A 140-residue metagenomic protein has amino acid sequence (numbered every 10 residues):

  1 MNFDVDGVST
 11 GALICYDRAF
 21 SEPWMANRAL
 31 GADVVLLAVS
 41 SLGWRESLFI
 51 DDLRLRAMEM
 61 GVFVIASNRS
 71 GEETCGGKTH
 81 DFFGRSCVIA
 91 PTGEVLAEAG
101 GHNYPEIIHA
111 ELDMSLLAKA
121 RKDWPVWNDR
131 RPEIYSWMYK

Functional and structural regions predicted by a protein language model:
N2-G7, I14, M25-A29, L117-K140: Cysteine/selenocysteine-centered motifs that mediate thiol-based redox chemistry or coordinate metal-sulfur cofactors
F3-D6, P91, L112: Active-site beta-strand termini and strand-to-loop segments that position acidic
S9, R18-I108: CN hydrolase (nitrilase-like) catalytic-core segments centered on the catalytic cysteine and neighboring Lys/Glu
Y104-K122: A short, polar/charged loop-to-alpha-helix boundary motif
